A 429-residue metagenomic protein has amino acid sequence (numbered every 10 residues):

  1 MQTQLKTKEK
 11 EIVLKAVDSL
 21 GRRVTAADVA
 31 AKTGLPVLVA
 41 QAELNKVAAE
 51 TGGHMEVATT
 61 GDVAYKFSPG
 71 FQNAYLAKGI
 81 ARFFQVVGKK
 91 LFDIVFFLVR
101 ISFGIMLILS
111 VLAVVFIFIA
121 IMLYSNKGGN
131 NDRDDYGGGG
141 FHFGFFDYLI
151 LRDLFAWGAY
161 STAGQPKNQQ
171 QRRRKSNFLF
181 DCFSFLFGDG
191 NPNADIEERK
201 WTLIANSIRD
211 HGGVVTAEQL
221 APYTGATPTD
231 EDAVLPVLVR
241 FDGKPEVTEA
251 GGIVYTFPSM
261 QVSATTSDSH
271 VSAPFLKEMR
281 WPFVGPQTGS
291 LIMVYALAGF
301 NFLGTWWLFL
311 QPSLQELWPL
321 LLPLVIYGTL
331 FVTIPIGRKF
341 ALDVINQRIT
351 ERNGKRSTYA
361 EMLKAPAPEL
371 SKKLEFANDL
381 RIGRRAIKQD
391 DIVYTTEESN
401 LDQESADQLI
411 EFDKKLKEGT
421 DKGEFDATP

Functional and structural regions predicted by a protein language model:
M1-E218, P222-P429: Long, charge-rich, low-complexity intrinsically disordered regions
